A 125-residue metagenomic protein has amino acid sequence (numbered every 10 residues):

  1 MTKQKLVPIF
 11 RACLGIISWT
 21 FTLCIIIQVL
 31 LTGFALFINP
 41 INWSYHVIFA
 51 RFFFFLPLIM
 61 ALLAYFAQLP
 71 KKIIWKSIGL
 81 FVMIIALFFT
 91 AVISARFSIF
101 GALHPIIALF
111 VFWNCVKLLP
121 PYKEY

Functional and structural regions predicted by a protein language model:
T2-Y125: Polytopic transmembrane helical bundles with strong interfacial aromatic enrichment
